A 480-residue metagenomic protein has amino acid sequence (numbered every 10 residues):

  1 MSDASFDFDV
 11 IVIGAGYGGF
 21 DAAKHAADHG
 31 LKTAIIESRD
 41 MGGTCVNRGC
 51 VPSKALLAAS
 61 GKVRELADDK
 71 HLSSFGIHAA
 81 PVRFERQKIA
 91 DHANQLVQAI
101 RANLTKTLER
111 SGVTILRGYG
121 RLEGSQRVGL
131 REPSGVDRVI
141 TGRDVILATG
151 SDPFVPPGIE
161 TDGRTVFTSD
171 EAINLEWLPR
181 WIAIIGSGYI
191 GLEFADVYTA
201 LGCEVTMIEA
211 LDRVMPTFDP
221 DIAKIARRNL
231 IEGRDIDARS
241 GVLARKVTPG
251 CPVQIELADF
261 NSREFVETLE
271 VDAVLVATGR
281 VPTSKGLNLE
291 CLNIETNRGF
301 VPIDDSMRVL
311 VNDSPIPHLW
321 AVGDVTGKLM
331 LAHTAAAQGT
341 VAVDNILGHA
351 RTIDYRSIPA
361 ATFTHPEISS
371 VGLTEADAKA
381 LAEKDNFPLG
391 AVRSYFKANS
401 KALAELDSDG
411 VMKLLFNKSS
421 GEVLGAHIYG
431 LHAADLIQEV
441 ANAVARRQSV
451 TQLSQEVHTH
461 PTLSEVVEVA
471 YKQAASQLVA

Functional and structural regions predicted by a protein language model:
S2-F8, Y17, K24-L31, I36-L178 (+8 more regions): Glycine-rich flavin
I11-G18, A22-R39, T44, V51 (+3 more regions): Flexible, glycine-rich terminal cap/loop adjacent to redox cofactors in electron-transfer oxidoreductases
I11-I13, G120, V139-G150, I184-I185 (+2 more regions): Short hydrophobic core segments
G19, G191-L192: N-terminal Rossmann-fold NAD(P) dinucleotide-binding loop
A23, A27, A195, T199-A200: Gly/Ala-rich phosphate-binding loop of Rossmann-like dinucleotide-binding domains, activating on the conserved
K32, W181, C203-T206, H318: Residues at the starts of beta-strands that form the adenosine-phosphate
D162-L178, T268-N345: FAD-site-proximal beta/loop scaffold in flavoenzymes
D219-I225, P317, V322-K379, H460-A480: A conserved FAD-binding loop/helix module that cradles the flavin
